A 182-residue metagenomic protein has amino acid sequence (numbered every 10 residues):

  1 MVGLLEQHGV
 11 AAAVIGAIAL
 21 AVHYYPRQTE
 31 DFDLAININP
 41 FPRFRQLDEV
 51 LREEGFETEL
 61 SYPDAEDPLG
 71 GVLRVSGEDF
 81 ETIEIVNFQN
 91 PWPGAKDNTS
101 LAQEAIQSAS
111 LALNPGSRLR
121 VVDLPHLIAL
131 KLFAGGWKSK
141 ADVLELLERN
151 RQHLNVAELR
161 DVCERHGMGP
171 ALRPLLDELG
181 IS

Functional and structural regions predicted by a protein language model:
M1-S182: Compositionally biased terminal segments of proteins
